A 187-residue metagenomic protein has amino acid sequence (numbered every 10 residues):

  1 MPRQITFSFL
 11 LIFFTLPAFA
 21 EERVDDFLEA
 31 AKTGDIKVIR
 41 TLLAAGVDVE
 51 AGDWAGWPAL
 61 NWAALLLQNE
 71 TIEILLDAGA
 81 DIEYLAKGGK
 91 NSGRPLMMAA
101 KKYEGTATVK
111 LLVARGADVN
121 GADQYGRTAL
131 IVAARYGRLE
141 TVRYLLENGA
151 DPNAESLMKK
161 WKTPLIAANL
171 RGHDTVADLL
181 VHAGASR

Functional and structural regions predicted by a protein language model:
S8-T15: Bacterial N-terminal signal peptides
A18-A45, W54-W57, L65, E73 (+4 more regions): Intrinsically disordered, low-complexity regulatory segments in ankyrin-centric signaling systems
E21-E29, G52-P58, L85-M97, A122-T128 (+1 more regions): Ankyrin-repeat boundary/"N-cap" motif
A31, A64, A100-K101, A134 (+1 more regions): Specific position within ankyrin or ankyrin-like helical repeats
G34, L67, Y103-E104, G137 (+1 more regions): Ankyrin-repeat intra-repeat helix-capping/turn positions
V38, E70-T71, A107-T108, E140-T141 (+1 more regions): Conserved ankyrin/ankyrin-like repeat signature
R40-D48, E73-D81, K110-D118, R143-D151 (+1 more regions): Ankyrin repeat domain, specifically the short helix-to-loop turn at the C-terminus of the second helix of each repeat
E155-R187: Leucine-rich solenoid repeat scaffolds
